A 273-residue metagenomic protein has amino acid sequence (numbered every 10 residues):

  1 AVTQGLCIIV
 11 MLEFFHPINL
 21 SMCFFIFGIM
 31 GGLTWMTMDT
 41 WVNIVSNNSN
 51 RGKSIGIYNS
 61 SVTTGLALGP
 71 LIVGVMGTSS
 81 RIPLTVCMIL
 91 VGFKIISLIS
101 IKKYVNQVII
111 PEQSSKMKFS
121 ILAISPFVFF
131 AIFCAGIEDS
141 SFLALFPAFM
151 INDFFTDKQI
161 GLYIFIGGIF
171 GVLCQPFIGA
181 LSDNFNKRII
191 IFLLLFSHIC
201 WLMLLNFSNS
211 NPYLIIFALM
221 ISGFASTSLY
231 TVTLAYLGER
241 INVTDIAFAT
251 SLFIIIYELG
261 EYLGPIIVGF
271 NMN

Functional and structural regions predicted by a protein language model:
A1, G77, Q175-N186, M272: Helix-to-loop junctions at the C-terminal end of transmembrane segments in multipass secondary transporters
A1-I9, I189-M203: Structural signature of the two symmetry-related core transmembrane helices
L33-S46, S228-I241: Intracellular juxtamembrane helix-capping segments at the cytosolic ends of symmetry-related transmembrane helices
N48-I57, D157, V243-F253: Loop-to-transmembrane helix entry/capping segments in MFS-fold secondary transporters and related SLC/MFSD carriers
V62, Y163-G171, F253, Y257: Transmembrane alpha-helical segments of major facilitator superfamily
L84-I99: Symmetry-related core transmembrane helices of the 12-TM Major Facilitator Superfamily/SLC fold
F127-I132, G136-D153, I160: Helix-loop boundary and gating motifs at the non-cytosolic
D245-M272: A late C-terminal transmembrane helix in Major Facilitator Superfamily
